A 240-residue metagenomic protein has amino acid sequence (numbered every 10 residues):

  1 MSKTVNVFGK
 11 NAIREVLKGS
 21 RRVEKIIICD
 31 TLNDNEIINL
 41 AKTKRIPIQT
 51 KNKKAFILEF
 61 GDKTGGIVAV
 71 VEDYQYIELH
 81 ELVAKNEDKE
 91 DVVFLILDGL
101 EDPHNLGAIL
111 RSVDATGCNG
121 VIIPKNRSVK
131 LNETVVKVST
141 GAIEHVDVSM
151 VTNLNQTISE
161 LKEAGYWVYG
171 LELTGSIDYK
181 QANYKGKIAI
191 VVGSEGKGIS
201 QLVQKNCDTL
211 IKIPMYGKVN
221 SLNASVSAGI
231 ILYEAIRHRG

Functional and structural regions predicted by a protein language model:
M1-A84: N-terminal positively charged helical leader segments and presequences
R14, G19-S20, K137-T140, Q201-G240: Structured adenosyl-cofactor binding patch, chiefly the S-adenosyl-L-methionine
K18, I46, A84-I177: RNA substrate-binding interface of SAM-dependent RNA methyltransferases
T31, K53-A55, N126-S128, E195-K197 (+1 more regions): Short, acidic/turn-prone active-site loops that include or flank metal/cofactor- and phosphate-binding residues
N33, S128-T134, K197-V203: Short, glycine/polar-rich helix-capping loops at beta-to-alpha or helix-loop-helix junctions that flank or form
E59-E72, S139-A142, V151, K185-G193: Short basic, glycine-rich beta-strand/loop surfaces that mediate nucleic-acid
Y169-N223: Active-site/ligand-binding-proximal alpha/beta "capping" segment
